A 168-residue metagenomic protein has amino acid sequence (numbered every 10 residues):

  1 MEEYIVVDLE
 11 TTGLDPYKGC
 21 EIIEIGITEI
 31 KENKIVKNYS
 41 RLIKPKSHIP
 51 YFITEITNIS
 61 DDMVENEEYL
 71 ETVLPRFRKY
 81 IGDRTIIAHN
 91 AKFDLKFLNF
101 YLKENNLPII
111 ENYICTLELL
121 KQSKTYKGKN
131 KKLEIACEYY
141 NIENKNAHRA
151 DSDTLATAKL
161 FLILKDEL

Functional and structural regions predicted by a protein language model:
M1, Y139, A158-L168: Acidic two-metal-ion nuclease catalytic site recognized across multiple nuclease folds, prominently DnaQ/RNase D-T
M1-N112, Y126, N130-H148: Conserved non-catalytic scaffold segment of RNase H-like nuclease domains
T11-G13, E118, A156: Short, glycine/acidic-enriched loop or turn micro-motifs at the edges of active sites
V73, K121, A156-T157: Short Asp/Glu-rich motifs
F97, A156-K159: Amphipathic alpha-helical interaction segments
C115-K127: Short, flexible loop segments at boundaries between secondary-structure elements
D153: Short, conserved phosphate/pyrophosphate- and ester-handling motifs at nucleotide-, phospho-/glycolipid
